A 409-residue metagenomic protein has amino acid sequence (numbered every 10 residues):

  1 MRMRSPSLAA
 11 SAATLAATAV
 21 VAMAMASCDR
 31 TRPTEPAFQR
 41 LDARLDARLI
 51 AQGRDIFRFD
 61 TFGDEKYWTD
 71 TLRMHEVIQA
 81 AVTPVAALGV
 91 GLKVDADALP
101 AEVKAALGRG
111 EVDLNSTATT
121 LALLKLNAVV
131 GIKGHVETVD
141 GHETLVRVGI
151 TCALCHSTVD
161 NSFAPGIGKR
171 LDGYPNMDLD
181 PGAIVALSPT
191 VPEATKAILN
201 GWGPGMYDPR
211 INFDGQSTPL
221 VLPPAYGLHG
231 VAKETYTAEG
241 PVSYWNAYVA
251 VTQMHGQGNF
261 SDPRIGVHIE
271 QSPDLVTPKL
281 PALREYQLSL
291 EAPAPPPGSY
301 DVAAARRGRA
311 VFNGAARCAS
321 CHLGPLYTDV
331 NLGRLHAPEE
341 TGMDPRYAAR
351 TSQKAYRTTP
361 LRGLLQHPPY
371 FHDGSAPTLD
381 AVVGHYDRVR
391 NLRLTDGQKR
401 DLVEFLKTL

Functional and structural regions predicted by a protein language model:
R2-L8, M23-L409: Periplasmic c-type cytochrome electron-transfer domains
A12-A24: Bacterial N-terminal signal peptides
